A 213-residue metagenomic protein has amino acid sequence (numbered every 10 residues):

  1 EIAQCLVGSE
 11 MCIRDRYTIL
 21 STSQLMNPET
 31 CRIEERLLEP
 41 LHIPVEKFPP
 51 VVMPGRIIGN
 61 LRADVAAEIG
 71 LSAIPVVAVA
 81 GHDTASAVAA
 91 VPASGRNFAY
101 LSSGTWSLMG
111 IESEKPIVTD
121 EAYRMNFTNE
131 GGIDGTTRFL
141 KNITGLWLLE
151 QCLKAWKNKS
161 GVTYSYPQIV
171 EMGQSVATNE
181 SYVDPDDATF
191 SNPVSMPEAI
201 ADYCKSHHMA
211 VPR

Functional and structural regions predicted by a protein language model:
E1-G8, I13: Single conserved hydrophobic/aromatic residue that forms the stacking wall/gate of nucleotide- or nucleobase-binding
S9, D15, L20, Q24-P40 (+1 more regions): Active-site core segments that coordinate phosphate-bearing ligands/cofactors across diverse enzyme families
N27-E29, P54-I58: Short beta-strand to alpha-helix junction loop
L38-P54: A conserved helix-loop-beta module that forms one wall/lid of the active-site cleft in ATP-utilizing catalytic domains
